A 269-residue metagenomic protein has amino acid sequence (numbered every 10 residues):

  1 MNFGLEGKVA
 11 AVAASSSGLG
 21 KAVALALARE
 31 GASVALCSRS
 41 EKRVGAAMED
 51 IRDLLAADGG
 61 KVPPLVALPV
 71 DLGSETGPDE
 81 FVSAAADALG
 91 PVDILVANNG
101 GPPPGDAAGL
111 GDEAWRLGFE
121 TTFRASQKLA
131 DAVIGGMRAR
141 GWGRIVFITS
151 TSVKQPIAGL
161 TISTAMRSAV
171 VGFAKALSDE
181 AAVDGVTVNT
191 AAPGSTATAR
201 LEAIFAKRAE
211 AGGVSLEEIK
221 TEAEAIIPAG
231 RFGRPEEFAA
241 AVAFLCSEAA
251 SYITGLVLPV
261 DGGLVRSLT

Functional and structural regions predicted by a protein language model:
V9, A14-G18: Conserved glycine-rich cofactor-binding loop
A32-A47: Conserved glycine-rich Rossmann-like NAD(P)H-binding loop of the short-chain dehydrogenase/reductase
V96, A182, T187, I253-G255: Short, small/polar-rich loop/turn modules that mediate ligand/substrate recognition or access, typified
D106-F119, I145, A223: Substrate-binding pocket helix/loop in short-chain dehydrogenase/reductase
G135, D179-E180, S251: Alpha-helical segment proximal to the catalytic Tyr-Lys
V146-A169, A174-V183, S195-T196: Catalytic loop of short-chain dehydrogenase/reductase
Q155, R231, A243, T254-T269: Short C-terminal tail/terminal secondary-structure segment of NAD(P)H-dependent dehydrogenase/reductase domains
